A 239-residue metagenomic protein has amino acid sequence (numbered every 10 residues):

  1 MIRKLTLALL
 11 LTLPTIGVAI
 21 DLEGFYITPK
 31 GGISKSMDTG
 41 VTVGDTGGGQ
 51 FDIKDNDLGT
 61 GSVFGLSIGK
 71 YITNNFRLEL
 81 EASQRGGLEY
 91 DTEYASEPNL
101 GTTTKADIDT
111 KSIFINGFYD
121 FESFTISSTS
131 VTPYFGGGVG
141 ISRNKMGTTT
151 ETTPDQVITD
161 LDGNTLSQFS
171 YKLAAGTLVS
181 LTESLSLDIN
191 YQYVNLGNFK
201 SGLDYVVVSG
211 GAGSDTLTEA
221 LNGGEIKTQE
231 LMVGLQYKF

Functional and structural regions predicted by a protein language model:
M1-E23: Cleavable N-terminal export/targeting peptides
A19-G24, N75, S123-V131, L181-S184: Short loop/turn motifs that connect adjacent beta-strands in outer-membrane beta-barrel proteins
I20, K70, A82, Y119-F121 (+2 more regions): Residue-level signature of outer-membrane beta-barrel architecture
F25, S62-L66, K111-I115, V139 (+2 more regions): Hydrophobic, lipid-facing positions within transmembrane beta-strands of outer-membrane proteins
Y26-T28, G32, F118, E225-F239: Outer-membrane beta-barrel "beta-signal"
P29-K35, L80-Q84, F135-I141, T177 (+1 more regions): Transmembrane beta-barrel strands of outer-membrane/channel proteins
S36-G59, Q84-I113, F121, I141-Q168 (+1 more regions): Extracellular/periplasm-exposed beta-strand and loop segments of Gram-negative cell-envelope proteins, dominated by
